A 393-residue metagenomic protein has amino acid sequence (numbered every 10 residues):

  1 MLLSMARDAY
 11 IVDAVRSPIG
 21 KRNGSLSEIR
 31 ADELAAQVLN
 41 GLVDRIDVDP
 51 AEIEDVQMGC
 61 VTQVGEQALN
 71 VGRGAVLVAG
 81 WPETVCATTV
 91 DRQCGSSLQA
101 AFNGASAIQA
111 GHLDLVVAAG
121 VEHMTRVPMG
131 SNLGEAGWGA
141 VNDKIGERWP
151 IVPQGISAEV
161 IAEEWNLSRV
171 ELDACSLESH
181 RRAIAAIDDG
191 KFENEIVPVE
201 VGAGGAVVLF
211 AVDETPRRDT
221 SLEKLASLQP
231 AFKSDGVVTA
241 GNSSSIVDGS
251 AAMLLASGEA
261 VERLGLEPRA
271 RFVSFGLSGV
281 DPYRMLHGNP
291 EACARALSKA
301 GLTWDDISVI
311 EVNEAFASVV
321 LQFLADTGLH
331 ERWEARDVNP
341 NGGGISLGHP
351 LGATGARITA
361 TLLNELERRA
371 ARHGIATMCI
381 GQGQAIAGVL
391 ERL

Functional and structural regions predicted by a protein language model:
L2-A31, G41, E163, L222-H287 (+6 more regions): Condensing-enzyme catalytic core mediating Claisen C-C bond formation in acyl metabolism
L2-A79, E83, C94, V160-R169 (+4 more regions): Conserved active-site "lid/cap" helical segment
R16-S17, E28-D32, A36-Q37, R45 (+2 more regions): N-terminal extracellular/periplasmic Venus flytrap/periplasmic-binding protein-like
Q57-L113, E135, R148-I156, D219-S245 (+2 more regions): Conserved catalytic cysteine-centered active-site region of acyl-thioester-dependent Claisen-condensing enzymes
V90-E122, A162-K191, M253-E259, P350-A371 (+1 more regions): Active-site-proximal alpha-helical scaffold in enzymes
Q109, D114-E164: Flexible glycine-/small-residue-enriched beta->alpha junction loops that bind anionic phosphate/pyrophosphate groups
S157-E159, E195, A203, V273-S346: Active-site pocket-lining segment
